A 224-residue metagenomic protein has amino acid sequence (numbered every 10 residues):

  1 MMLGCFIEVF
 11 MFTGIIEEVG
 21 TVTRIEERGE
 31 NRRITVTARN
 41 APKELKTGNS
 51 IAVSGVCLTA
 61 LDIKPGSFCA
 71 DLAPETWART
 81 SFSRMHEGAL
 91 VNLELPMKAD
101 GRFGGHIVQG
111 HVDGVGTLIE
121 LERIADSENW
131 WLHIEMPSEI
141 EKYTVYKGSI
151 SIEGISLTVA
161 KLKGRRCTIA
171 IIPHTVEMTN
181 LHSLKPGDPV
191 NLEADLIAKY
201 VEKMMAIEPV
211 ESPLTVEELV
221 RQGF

Functional and structural regions predicted by a protein language model:
M1-M2: Methionine residue identity
F6-F224: Conserved loop->alpha-helix
